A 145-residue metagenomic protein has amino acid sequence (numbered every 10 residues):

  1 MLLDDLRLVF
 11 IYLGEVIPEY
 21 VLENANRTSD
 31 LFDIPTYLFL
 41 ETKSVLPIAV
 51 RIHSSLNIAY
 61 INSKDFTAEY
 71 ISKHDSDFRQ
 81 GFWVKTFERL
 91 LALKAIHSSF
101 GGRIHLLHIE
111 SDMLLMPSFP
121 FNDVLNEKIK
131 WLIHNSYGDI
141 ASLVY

Functional and structural regions predicted by a protein language model:
M1-L2: Non-catalytic N-terminal targeting/anchoring module and adjacent flexible stem/linker that precedes the structured
D5-G14, L114-Y145: Glycogenin-like
Y12-G14, L38-T42: Short beta-strand/turn micro-motifs composed of small residues that flank or help shape donor/cofactor-binding pockets
Y12-L22: A short, glycine/small-residue-rich beta-strand->loop->alpha-helix junction that serves as a flexible
A25-I34: Short, acidic, metal-binding catalytic loop of nucleotide-sugar glycosyltransferases
I34-Y37, H105: Residues at the starts of beta-strands that form the adenosine-phosphate
E41, V45-S98: Active-site-proximal specificity loops/subdomain of glycosyltransferases
K85-L132: GT-A fold catalytic core of metal-dependent nucleotide-sugar glycosyltransferases, centered on the diacidic
